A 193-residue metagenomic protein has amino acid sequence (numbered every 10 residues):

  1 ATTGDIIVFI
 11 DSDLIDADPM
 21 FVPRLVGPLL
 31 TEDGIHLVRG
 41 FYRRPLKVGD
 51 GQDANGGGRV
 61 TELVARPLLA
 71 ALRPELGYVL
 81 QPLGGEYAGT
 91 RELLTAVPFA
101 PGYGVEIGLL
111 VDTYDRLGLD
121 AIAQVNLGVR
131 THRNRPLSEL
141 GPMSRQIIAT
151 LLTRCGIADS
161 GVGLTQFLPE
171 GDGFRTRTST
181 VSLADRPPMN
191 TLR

Functional and structural regions predicted by a protein language model:
A1, P19-R91: Acceptor/aglycone-binding surface of glycosyltransferases and processive sugar-polymer synthases
G4, I35, G118-A121: Short glycine-/polar-rich loops that comprise or flank the Walker A/P-loop and associated switch/sensor motifs
I7: Short aromatic/hydrophobic "clamp" motif used to bind/position activated sugar donors
D11-A17: The conserved acidic donor/metal-binding loop of glycosyltransferases
S12, Q52-D53, P136: Short beta-alpha connecting loops at secondary-structure transitions that line or flank enzyme active sites
L14, F41-R44, L127-G128: Short linear capping/connector segments at secondary-structure termini
G56-T150: Conserved catalytic loops of nucleotide-sugar-dependent glycosyltransferases that act on lipid-linked
R135-R193: Terminal low-complexity segments of carbohydrate-biosynthetic enzymes
